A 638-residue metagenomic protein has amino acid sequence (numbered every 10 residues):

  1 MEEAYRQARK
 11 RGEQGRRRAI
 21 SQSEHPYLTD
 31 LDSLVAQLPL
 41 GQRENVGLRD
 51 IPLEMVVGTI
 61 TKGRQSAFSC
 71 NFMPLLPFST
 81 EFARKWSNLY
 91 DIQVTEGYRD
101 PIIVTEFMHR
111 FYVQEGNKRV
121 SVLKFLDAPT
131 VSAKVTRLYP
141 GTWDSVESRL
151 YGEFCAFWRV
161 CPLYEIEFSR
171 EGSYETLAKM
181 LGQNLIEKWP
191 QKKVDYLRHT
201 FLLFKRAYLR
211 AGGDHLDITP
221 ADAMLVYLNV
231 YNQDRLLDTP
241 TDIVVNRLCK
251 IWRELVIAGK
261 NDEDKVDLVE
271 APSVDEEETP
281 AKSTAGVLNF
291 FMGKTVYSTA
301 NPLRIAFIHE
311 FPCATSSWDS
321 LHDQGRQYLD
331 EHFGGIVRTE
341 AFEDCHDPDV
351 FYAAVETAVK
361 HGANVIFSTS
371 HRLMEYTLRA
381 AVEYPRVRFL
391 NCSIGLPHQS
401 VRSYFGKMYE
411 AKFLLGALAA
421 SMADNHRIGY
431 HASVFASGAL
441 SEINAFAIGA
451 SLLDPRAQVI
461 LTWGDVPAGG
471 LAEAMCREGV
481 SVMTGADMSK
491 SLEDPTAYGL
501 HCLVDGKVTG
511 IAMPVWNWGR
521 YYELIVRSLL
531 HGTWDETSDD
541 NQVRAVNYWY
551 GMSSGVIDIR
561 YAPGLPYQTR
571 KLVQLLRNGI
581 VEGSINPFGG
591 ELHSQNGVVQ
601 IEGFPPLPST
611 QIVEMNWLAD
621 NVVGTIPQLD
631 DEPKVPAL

Functional and structural regions predicted by a protein language model:
M1-K118, K124-F125, R170-G182, P190 (+1 more regions): Short, charged/polar connector segments at secondary-structure boundaries
F107-M108, Q114-L177: Glycine- and acidic-residue-rich phosphate-binding/metal-coordinating active-site segment common to enzymes that handle
I305-Q324, L329, F342-P348, A436-L440: Extracytoplasmic "Venus flytrap"
R326, L414-A457, D540-P563: An alpha-beta-alpha
G362-H371, L390-C392, V480-S489, V508-W516 (+1 more regions): Periplasmic-binding protein-like
V382-F405: Flexible loop/hinge segments that line or gate small-molecule binding clefts
Y404-H426, V515-E536: Hydrophobic alpha-helical segments within soluble ligand-binding/sensing domains
G532-T537, N541-L638: Segments of small-molecule ligand-sensing domains
